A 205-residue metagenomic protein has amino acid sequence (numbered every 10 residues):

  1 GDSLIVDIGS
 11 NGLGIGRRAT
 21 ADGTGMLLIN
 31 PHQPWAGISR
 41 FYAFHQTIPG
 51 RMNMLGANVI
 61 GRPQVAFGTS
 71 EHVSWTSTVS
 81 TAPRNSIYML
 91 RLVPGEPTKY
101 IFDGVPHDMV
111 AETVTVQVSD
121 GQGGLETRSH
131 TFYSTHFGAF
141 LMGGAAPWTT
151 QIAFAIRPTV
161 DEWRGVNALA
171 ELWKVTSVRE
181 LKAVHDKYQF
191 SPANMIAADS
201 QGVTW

Functional and structural regions predicted by a protein language model:
G1-W205: Mature extracytoplasmic enzyme cores
